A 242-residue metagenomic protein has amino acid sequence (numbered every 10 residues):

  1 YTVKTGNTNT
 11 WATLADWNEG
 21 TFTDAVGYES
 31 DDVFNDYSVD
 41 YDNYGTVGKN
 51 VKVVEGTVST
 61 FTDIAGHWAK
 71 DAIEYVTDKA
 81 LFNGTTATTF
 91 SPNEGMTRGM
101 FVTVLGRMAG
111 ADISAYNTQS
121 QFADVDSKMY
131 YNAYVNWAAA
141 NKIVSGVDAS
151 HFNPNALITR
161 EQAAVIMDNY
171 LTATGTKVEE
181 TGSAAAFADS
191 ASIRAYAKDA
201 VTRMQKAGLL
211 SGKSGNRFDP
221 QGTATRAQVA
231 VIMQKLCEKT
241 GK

Functional and structural regions predicted by a protein language model:
Y1-G56: Extracellular/surface-exposed low-complexity segments
K52-K70, N83-V102, G106-A133, N141-Q162 (+3 more regions): Feature responds to low-complexity, polar/acidic, surface-exposed segments characteristic of secreted/exported proteins
A133-N136, A207: Acidic/polar low-complexity scaffolding segments in large eukaryotic proteins
D199, Q205-A207: GST-like fold's C-terminal all-alpha helical module
T225-I232: C-terminal/domain-terminus segments
